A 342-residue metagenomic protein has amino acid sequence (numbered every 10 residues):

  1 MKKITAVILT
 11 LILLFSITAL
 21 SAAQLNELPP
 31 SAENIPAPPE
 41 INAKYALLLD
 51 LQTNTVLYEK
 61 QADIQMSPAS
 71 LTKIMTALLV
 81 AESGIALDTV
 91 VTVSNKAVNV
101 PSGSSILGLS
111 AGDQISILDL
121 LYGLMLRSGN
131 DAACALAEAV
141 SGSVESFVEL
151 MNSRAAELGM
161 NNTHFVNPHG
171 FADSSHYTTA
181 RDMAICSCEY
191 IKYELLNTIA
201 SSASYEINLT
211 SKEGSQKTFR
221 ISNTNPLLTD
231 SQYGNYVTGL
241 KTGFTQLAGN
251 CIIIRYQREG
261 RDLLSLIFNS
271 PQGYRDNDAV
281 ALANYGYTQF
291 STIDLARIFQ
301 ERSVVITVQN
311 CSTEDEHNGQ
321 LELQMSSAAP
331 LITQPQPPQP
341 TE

Functional and structural regions predicted by a protein language model:
K2-A22: Sec-dependent N-terminal signal peptides of Gram-positive bacterial secreted proteins and lipoproteins
F15-S16, A86, D294-R297: Residues in and immediately flanking transmembrane alpha helices
I17-L25, C311, P330: Bacterial Sec-dependent signal peptides at the C-terminal "C-region" and cleavage site
T18, S116, S143, N223 (+1 more regions): Secondary-structure junction/capping motif
A22-R181, I185-E194, R258: Active-site-adjacent loops and short helices of periplasmic peptidoglycan-processing enzymes
M160-H164, A172-E342: Domain-terminus/edge residues, biased toward the C-terminal soluble/receptor-binding domains of extracytoplasmic
